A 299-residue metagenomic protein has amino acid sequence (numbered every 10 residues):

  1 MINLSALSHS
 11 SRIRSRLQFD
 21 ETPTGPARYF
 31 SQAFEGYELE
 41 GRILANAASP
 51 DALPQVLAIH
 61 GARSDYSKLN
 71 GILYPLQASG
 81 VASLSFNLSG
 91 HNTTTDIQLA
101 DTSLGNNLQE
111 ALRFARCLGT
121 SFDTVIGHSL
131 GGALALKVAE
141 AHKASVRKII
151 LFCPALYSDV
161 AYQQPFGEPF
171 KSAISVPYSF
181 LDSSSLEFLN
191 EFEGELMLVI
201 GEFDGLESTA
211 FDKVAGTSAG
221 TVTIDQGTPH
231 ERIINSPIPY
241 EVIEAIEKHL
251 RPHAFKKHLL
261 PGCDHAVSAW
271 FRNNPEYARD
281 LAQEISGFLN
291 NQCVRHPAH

Functional and structural regions predicted by a protein language model:
I2-A48: N-terminal cap/lid segment of alpha/beta-hydrolase-fold proteins
A62-Y74, A210: The serine-hydrolase catalytic nucleophile loop
R63, N92-L118: Catalytic nucleophile-loop/oxyanion-hole region of alpha/beta-hydrolase and closely related hydrolase-like folds
L76-T95: Conserved alpha/beta-hydrolase
I126-G131, A135: Gly/Ala-rich beta-loop-alpha elbow adjacent to hydrolase catalytic centers
F192, L198-I200: Short beta-strand/loop motif that positions the catalytic acidic residue of the alpha/beta-hydrolase fold
G205-F211, G216, T223-V242: Conserved alpha/beta-hydrolase "acid-adjacent" motif
C263-E276: Catalytic histidine-centered segment of alpha/beta-hydrolase-like enzymes
